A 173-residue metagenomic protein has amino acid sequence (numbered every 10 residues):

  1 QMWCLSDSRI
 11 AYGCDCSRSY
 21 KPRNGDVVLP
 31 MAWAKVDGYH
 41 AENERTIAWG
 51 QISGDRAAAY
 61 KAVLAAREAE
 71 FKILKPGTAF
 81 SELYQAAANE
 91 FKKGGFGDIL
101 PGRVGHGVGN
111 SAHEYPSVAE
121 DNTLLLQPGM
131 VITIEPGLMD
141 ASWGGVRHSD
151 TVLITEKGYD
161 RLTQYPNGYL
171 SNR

Functional and structural regions predicted by a protein language model:
Q1-R173: Active-site neighborhoods and metal-handling regions in enzymes and metal-associated proteins
